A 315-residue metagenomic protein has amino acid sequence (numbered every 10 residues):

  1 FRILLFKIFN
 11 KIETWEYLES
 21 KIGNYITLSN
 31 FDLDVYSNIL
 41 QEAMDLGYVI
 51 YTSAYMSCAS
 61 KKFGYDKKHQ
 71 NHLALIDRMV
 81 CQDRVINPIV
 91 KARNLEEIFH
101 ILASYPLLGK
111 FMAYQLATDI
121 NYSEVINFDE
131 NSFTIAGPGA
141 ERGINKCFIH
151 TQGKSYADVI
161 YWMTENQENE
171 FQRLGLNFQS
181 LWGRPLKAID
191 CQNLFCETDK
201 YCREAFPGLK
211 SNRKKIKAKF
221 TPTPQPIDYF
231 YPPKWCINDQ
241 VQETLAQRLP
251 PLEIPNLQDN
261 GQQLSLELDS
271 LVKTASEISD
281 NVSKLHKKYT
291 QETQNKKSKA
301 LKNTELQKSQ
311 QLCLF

Functional and structural regions predicted by a protein language model:
F1-K62, Q242, A246-L264, L312-C313: Structure-specific DNA junction-binding interface
I3-K11, M79, L102-Y105, I120 (+1 more regions): Generic structural signal for hydrophobic core residues of well-folded globular domains
M56-P106: Helix-hairpin-helix/helix-loop-helix acidic hairpins
C81-I89, E97-A103, E124-F128, Q167-Q179: Active-site-adjacent structural elements in folded domains
N121-Q172: Phosphate-backbone recognition surface of nucleic-acid-processing proteins
F171-E292, K296-F315: Low-complexity, acidic/Ser/Thr- and charged residue-rich accessory regions of DNA metabolism proteins
